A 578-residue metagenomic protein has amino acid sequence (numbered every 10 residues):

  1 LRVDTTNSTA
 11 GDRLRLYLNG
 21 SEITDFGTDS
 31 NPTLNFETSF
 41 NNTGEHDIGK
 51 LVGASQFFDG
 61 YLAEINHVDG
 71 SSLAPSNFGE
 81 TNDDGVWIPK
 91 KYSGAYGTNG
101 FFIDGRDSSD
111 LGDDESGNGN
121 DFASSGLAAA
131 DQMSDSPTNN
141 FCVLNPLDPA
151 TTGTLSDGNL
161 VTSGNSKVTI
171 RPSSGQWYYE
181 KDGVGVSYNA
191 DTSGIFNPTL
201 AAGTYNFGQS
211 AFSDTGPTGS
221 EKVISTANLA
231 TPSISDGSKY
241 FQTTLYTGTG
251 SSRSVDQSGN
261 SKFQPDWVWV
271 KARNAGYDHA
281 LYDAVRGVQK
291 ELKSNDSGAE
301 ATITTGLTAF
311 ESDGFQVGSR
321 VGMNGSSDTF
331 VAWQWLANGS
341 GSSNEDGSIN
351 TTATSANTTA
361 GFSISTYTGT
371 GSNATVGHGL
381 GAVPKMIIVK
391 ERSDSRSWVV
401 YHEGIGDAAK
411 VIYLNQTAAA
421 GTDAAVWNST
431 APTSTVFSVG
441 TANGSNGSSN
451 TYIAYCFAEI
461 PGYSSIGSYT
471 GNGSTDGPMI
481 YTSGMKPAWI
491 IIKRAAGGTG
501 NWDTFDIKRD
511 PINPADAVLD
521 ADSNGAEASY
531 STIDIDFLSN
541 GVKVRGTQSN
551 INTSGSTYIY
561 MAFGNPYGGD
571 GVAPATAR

Functional and structural regions predicted by a protein language model:
L1-L34, T199: Extracellular glycan-interaction surfaces
L1-T5, L14-L16, W177-K181, T199-A202 (+3 more regions): Short tryptophan-centered beta-strand motifs in secreted/extracellular beta-sheet-rich domains of glycan-recognition
A10, F26-S30, Y61-N139, N206-G237 (+8 more regions): Extended recognition patches within non-cytosolic domains
R15-N19, S55-D83, F102-S108, E115 (+6 more regions): Extracellular, beta-strand-rich glycan-interacting domains
S30-T38, S55, K90-S93, G153 (+8 more regions): Surface-exposed ligand/attachment interfaces on beta-rich extracellular proteins
S39-L62, R545-S549: Extracellular glycan-interaction patches encoded by glycine-rich segments
L160-I195: Secretory/extracellular carbohydrate-interaction modules and structurally similar beta-sandwich "look-alikes"
G276-G314, A408-A425, D510-S531: Active-site-surrounding "flap" and adjacent substrate/cofactor-binding loops of secreted or lumenal enzymes, prototyped
